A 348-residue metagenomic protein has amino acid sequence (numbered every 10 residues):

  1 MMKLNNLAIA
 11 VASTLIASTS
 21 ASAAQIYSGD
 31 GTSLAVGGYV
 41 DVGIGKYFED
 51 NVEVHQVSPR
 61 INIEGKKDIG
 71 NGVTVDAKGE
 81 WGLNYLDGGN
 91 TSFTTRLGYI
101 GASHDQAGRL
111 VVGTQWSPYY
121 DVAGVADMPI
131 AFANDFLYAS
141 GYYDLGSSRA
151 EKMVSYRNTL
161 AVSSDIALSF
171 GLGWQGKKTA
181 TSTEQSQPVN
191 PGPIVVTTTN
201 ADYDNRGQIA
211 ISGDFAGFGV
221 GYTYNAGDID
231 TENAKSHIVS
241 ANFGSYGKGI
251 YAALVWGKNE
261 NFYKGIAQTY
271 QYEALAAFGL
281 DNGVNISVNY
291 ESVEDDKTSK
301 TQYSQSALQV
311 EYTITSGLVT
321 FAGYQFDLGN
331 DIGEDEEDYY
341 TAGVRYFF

Functional and structural regions predicted by a protein language model:
M1-G31, V189-G192: Cleavable N-terminal export/targeting peptides
A23-G29, S182-E184, E334: Cleaved targeting-peptide boundary
A24-K46, D50-K177, S212-A216: Outer membrane beta-barrel
T32, N51-P59, F93-R96, S148-K152 (+6 more regions): Residues that define the transmembrane beta-barrel architecture of outer-membrane proteins
V42-F48, W81-Y85, W116-P118, W174-K178 (+7 more regions): Transmembrane beta-strands of outer-membrane beta-barrel pores
G72-V75, Q106-L110, S163-F170, A216-Y222 (+3 more regions): Repeated loop/turn-to-beta-strand initiation elements of outer-membrane beta-barrel proteins
V154, Y312-I314, E336-F348: Outer-membrane beta-barrel "beta-signal"
N190-P193, T197-T199, D204-A307: Detector for outer-membrane/organellar transmembrane beta-barrel domains, recognizing the amphipathic beta-strand
